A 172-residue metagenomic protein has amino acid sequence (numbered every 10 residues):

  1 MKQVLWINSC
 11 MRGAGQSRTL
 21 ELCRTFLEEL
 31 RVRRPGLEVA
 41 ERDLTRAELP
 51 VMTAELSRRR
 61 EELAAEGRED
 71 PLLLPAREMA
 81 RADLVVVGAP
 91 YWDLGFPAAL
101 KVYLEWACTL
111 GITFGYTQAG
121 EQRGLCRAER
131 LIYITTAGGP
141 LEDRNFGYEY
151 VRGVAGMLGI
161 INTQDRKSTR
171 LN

Functional and structural regions predicted by a protein language model:
M1-A89, L94-E105, T109: N-terminal beta1-alpha1-beta2 submodule of the flavodoxin-like/Rossmannoid cofactor-binding fold
Q3, E38, E129-R130, N162: Residues at the starts of beta-strands that form the adenosine-phosphate
W6, V87, L131-T135, D165: Structural beta-sheet core signal
C23-R34, E149-I161: Active-site-adjacent alpha-helix of alpha/beta-hydrolase-fold enzymes
E105-A119: Conserved nucleotide-sugar donor-interacting segment of glycosyltransferase catalytic cores, predominantly GT-B
T117-I160: Short, glycine-/small-residue-rich phosphate/pyrophosphate-handling segment
T169-N172: Conserved small/polar residues in nucleotide/adenosyl-binding loops
